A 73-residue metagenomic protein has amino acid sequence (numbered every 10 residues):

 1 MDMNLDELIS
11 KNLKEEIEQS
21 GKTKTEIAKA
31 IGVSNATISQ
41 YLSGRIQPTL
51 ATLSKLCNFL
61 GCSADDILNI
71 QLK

Functional and structural regions predicted by a protein language model:
M1-N4, G21, Q40, L68-K73: Short, charged recognition helix plus adjacent turn of helix-turn-helix-like nucleic-acid-binding domains
M1-T23: A short, Lys/Arg-rich alpha-helix, primarily the initiator
I17, A28, C57: The alpha-helix within a helix-turn-helix
E18, G32, S43-R45, L72: Residue-level detection of the helix-turn-helix DNA-binding "recognition helix"
G21-K22, P48-A51: Residue-level signal for the short linker/turn that defines the boundary of a DNA-recognition helix
G21-Q40: Short alpha-helical DNA-recognition segment
A51-D66: DNA major-groove recognition helix of helix-turn-helix/homeodomain DNA-binding modules
